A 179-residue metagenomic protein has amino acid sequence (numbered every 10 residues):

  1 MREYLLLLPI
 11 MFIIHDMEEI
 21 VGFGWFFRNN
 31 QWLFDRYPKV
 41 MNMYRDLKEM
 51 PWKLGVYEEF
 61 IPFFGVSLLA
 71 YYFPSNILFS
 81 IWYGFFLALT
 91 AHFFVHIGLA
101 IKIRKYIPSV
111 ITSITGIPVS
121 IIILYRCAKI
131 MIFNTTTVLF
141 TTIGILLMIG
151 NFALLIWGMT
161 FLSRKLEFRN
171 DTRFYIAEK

Functional and structural regions predicted by a protein language model:
M1-G24: N-terminal signal-anchor transmembrane alpha helix
M1-P9, L68-I81, I122-F140: Helix-coil boundary and interhelical linker segments in multi-pass alpha-helical membrane proteins
I13-V21, L89-A100, I149-R164: Transmembrane alpha-helical segments that form the membrane-embedded catalytic/substrate-channel core of multi-pass
I20-L47, F161-E178: Cytosolic, membrane-interface loops and tails of multi-pass inner-membrane proteins
K53-Y72, T115-I121: Core segments of transmembrane alpha-helices that mediate helix-helix packing or line hydrophobic substrate/ligand
F73-N76, I97-I107, I130-M131: Membrane-interface helix caps and helix-loop-helix hairpins in membrane proteins
L87-H96, I107-A128, L147: Hydrophobic alpha-helical membrane segments
I121-K179: Terminal transmembrane helical module of multi-pass membrane proteins
